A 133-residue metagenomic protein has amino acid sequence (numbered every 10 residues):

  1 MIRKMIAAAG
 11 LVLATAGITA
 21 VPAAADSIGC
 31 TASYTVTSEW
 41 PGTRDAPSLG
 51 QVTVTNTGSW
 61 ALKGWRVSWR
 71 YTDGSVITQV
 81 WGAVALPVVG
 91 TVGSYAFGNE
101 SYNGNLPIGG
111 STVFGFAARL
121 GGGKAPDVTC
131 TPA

Functional and structural regions predicted by a protein language model:
M1-A25: Secretory targeting and sorting signals
A25-A133: Extracellular low-complexity, O-glycosylation-prone Ser/Thr/Pro/Gly-rich "stalks" and linkers flanking catalytic
